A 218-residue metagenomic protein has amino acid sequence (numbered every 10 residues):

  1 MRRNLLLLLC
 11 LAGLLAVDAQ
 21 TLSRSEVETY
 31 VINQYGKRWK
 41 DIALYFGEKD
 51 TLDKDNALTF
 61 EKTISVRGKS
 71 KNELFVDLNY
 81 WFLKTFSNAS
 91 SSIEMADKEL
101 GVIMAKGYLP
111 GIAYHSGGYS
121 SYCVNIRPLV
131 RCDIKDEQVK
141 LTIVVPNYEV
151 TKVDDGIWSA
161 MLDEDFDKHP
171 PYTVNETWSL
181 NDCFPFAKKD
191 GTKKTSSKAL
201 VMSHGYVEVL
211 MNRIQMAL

Functional and structural regions predicted by a protein language model:
M1-R24: Bacterial Sec-dependent N-terminal signal peptides
Q20-L218: Ser/Thr-rich, low-complexity intrinsically disordered terminal regions
